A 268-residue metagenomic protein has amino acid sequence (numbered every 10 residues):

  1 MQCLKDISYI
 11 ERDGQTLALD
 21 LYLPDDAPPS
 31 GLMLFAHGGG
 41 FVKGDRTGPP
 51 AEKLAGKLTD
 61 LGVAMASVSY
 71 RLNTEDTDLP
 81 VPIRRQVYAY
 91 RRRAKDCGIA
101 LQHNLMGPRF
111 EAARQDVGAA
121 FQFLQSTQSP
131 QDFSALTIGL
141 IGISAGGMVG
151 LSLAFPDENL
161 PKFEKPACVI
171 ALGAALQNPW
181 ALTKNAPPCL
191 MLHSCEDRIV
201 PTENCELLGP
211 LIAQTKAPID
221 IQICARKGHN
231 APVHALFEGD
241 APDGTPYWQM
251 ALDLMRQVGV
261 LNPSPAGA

Functional and structural regions predicted by a protein language model:
M1-A27: N-terminal cap/lid segment of alpha/beta-hydrolase-fold proteins
D20, K216-A268: C-terminal catalytic histidine-bearing segment of alpha/beta-hydrolase fold enzymes
P29-G39: Short beta-strand element of the alpha/beta-hydrolase
H37-D45, S144, C195: Active-site glycine-rich loops that stabilize anionic/oxyanionic intermediates across multiple enzyme folds
T47-V68: Short amphipathic alpha-helix adjacent to the substrate-entry channel of hydrolases
P82-Q128: Alpha/beta-hydrolase active-site loop
A112-N185: Primarily recognizes the serine-hydrolase "nucleophile elbow" in alpha/beta-hydrolase and SGNH/GDSL folds
P161-I223: The feature captures the conserved acid-bearing segment of alpha/beta-hydrolase catalytic domains
